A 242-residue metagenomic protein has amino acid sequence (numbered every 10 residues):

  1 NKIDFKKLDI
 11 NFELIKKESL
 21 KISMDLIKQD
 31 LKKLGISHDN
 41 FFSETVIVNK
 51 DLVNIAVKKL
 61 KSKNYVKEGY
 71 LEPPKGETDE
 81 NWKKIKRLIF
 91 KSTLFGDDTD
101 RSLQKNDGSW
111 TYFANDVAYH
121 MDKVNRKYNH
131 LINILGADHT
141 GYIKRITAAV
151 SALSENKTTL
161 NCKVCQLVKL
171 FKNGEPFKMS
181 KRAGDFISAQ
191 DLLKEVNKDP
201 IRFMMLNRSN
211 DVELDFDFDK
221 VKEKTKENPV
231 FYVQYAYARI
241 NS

Functional and structural regions predicted by a protein language model:
N1-S242: NTP-dependent nucleotidyl-transfer catalytic core
